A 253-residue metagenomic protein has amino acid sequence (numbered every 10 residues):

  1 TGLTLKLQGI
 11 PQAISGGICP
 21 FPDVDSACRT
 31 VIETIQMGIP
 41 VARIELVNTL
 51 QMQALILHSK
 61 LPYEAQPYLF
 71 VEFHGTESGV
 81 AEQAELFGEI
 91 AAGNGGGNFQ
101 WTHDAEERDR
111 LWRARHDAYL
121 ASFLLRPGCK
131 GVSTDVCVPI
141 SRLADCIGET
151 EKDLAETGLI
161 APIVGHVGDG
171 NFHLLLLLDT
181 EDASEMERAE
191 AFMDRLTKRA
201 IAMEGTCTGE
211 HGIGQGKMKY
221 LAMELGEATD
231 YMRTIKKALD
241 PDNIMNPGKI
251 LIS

Functional and structural regions predicted by a protein language model:
T1-L3: A gly/ser-rich beta-alpha-beta helix-loop segment of oxidoreductase catalytic cores
L5-P11, S15, P20-R195, R199 (+1 more regions): C-terminal substrate-recognition/cap domain of FAD-linked oxidoreductases
E106-R108, I213-M218: Short, highly charged C-terminal tails/helix-capping segments
V136, G165, T208-G209, K237 (+1 more regions): Short conserved micro-motifs on helix faces and helix-strand junctions that flank and scaffold key functional residues
L177-D179, E210-I213, I250: Short, loop-centered acidic/histidine patches that primarily coordinate divalent metals
R195-T206, A222-M223, K237: Short basic/hydrophobic patches in alpha-helices and adjacent helix-turn junctions that form amphipathic surface motifs
I201-I213, G226, P241-M245: Alpha-helix capping/hinge segments and adjacent helical runs
M218-S253: Activity-critical C-terminal alpha-helical subdomain
